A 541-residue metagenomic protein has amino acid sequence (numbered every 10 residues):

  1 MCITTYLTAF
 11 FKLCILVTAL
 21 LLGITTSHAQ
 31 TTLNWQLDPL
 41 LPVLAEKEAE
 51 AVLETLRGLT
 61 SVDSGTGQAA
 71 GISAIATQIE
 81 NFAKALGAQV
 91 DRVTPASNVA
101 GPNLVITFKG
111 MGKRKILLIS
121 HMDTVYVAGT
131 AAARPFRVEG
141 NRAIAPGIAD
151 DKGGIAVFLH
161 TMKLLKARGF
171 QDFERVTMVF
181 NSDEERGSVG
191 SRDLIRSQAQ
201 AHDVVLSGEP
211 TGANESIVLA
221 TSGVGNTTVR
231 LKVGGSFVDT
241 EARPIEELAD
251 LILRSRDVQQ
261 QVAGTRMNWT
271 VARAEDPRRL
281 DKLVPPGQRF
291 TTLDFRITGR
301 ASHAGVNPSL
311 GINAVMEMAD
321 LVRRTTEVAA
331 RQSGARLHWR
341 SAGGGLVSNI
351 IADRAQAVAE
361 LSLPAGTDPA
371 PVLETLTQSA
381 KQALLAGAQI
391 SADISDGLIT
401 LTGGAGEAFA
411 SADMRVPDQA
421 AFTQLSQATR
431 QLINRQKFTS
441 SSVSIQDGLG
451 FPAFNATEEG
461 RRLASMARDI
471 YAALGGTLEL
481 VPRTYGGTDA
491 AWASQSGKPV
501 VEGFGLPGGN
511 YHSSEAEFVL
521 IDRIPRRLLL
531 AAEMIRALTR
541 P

Functional and structural regions predicted by a protein language model:
M1-A9: N-terminal secretory signal peptides that target proteins for export/translocation
K12-G23: Bacterial N-terminal signal peptides
T25-A29: Sec/Tat signal peptide C-region and signal peptidase I cleavage site
Q30-D38, L219, N226-P541: Metal-dependent amide/peptide-bond hydrolase catalytic core, centered on the "pita-bread" metallohydrolase fold
T31-I148, L164-F173, L231: Acidic/His- and Gly-rich active-site-bordering loop/insert found across diverse amide/peptide-bond hydrolases
M122-T124, V179-G187, E209-G212, G235 (+2 more regions): Acidic, glycine-rich active-site loops and adjacent beta-strand->loop/helix elements that engage anionic groups
M162-R186, Q332-A335: Short helix-loop-beta-strand segments that form the rim/entrance of peptidase-like active sites
R196-G212: A glycine-rich helix N-cap at a beta->alpha junction
